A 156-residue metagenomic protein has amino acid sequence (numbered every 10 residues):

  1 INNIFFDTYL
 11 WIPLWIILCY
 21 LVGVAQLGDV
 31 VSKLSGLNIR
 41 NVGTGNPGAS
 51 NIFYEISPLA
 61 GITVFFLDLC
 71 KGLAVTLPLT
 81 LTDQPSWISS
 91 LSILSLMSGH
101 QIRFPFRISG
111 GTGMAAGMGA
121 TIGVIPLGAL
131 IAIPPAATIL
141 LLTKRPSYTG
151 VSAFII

Functional and structural regions predicted by a protein language model:
I1-L14, A74-L91, I122-A129: Helix-coil boundary and interhelical linker segments in multi-pass alpha-helical membrane proteins
Y9, P13-I17, G61-I62, S89-L94 (+2 more regions): Hydrophobic alpha-helical transmembrane segments
L10-S35: N-terminal signal-anchor transmembrane alpha helix
A25-V30, S109-A115, I131-A132, Y148-V151: Transmembrane helix boundary and interhelical junction motifs in multipass membrane proteins
G28-K33, M97-S109, A136-T143: C-terminal ends of transmembrane helices
V30-G61, G110-T112: Cytosolic, membrane-interface loops and tails of multi-pass inner-membrane proteins
F53-I56, L79-T82, G99, G113-K144 (+1 more regions): Interfacial segments of multi-pass membrane proteins
A60-T63, C70-P105: Nucleotide and nucleotide-moiety/phosphate-recognizing core
